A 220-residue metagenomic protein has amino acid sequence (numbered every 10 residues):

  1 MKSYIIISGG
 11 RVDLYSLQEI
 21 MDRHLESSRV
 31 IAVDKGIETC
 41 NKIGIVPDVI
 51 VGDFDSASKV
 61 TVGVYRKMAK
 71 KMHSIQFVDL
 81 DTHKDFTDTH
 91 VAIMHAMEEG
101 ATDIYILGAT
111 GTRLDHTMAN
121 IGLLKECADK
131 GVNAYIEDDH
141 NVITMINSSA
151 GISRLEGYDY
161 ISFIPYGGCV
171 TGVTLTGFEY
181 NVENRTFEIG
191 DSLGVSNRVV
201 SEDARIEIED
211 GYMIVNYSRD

Functional and structural regions predicted by a protein language model:
M1-K67: N-terminal beta-strand-loop-alpha-helix module at the start of alpha/beta ligand-binding or catalytic domains
I7, I31-D34, G52, V78-D79 (+2 more regions): General beta-strand structural signal in soluble alpha/beta enzymes
N41, M97-G100: Non-catalytic positions within long, well-ordered alpha-helices that form the structural scaffold/packing of enzyme
S56-A96: Glycine/small-residue-rich loop that forms an oxyanion/phosphate-binding "nest" at active or ligand-binding sites
G111, D115-K125: Short Gly/Thr/Asp-enriched flexible loops that form oxyanion-binding sites at enzyme active sites
K125-L155: Class I SAM-dependent methyltransferase SAM-binding "motif I" and its flanking Rossmann-like core
I146-D220: Long, charged alpha-helical interface segments
